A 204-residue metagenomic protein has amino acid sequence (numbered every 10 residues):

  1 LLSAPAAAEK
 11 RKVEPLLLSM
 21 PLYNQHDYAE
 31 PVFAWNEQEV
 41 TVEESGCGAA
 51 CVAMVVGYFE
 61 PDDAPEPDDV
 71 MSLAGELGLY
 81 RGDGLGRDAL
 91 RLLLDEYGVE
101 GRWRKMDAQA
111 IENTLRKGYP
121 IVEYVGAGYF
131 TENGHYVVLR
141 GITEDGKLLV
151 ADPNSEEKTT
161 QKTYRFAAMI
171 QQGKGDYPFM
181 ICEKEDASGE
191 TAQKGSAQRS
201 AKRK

Functional and structural regions predicted by a protein language model:
L1-L79, R203: Active-site-adjacent structural segments surrounding the nucleophilic cysteine of cysteine proteases and isopeptidases
E9-P15, M20, N24, I142-K204: Noncatalytic regulatory segments and standalone regulatory/sensor domains
E44, G48-V56, P67, M71 (+5 more regions): Extracytoplasmic/secreted envelope proteins and their assembly/folding machinery, especially bacterial periplasmic
C51, V55-D63, A74-G78, L94-G98 (+3 more regions): Sec/Tat-exported extracytoplasmic proteins
P65-M106, R116: Mid-length scaffold segments of soluble, non-membrane domains
G82-D88, F130-H135, K158-Q161: Extracytoplasmic/secreted cell-surface and envelope-processing proteins
E100-S155, E185: Active-site-adjacent substructure of cysteine-protease-like catalytic cores
